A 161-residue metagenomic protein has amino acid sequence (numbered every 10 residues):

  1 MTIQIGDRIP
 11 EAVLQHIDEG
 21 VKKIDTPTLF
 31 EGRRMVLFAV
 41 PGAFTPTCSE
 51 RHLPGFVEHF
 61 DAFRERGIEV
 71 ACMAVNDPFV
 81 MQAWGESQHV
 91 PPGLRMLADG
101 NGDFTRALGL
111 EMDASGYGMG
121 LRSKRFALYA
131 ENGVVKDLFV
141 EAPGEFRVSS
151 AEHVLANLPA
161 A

Functional and structural regions predicted by a protein language model:
M1-A161: Chalcogenol-based redox active-site neighborhoods
